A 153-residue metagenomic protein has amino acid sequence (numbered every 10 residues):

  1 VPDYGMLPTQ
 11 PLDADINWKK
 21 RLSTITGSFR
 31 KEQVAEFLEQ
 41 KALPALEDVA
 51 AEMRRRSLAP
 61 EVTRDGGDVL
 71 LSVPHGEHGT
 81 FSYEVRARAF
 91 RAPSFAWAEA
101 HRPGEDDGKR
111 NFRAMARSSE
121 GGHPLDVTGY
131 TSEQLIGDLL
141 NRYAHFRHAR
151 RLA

Functional and structural regions predicted by a protein language model:
V1-F29: N-terminal, Lys/Arg- and Ser/Thr-rich interaction peptides
P2-P8, L12-D13, V69-Y83: Short, charged low-complexity intrinsically disordered segments located at boundaries of structured domains
T9-W18, L38, P103-K109: Short, functional N-terminal and low-complexity linear motifs
W18-H75: Negatively charged, low-complexity tracts enriched in Asp/Glu with abundant Ser/Thr
P74-G137: Intrinsically disordered, low-complexity regulatory segments enriched in Ser/Thr/Pro and charged residues
L139, F146-A153: Extended, compositionally biased alpha-helical segments that mediate assembly or anchoring
